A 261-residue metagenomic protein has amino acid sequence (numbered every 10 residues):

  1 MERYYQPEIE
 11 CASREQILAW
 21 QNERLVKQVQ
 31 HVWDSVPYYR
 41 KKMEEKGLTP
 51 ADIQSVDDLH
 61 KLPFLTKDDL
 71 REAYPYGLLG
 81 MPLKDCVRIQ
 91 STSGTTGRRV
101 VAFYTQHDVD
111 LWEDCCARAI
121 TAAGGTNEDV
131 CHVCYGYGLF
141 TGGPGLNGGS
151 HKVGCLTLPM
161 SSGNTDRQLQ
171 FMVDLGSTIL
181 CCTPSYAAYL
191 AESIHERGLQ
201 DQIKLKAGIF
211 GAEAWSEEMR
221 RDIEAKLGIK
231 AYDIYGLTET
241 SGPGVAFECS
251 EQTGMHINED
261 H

Functional and structural regions predicted by a protein language model:
M1-Q16, W20-H31, P37, V153-H261: Active-site glycine/GP-rich loop and adjacent strand/helix microenvironment that borders small-molecule binding pockets
M1-S91, G97-D114, R118-A122: Nucleotide 5′-phosphate-binding alpha/beta core
V32, T92, C131, L180: Residue-level signal for inorganic ion chemistry
K41, R118, G148, Q170 (+1 more regions): Surface-exposed charge patches
C86, V109, G136-G138, S185-Y186: Short glycine-enriched loops at secondary-structure junctions
G97-L111, N147-T157, D174-C181: Acidic/glycine-enriched edge-of-secondary-structure segments
E113-V130, N164-S177: Conserved ATP-dependent adenylate/AMP-binding module captured primarily in the ANL superfamily
A117, T121-V153, T157: Conserved AMP-binding loop of ANL adenylate-forming enzymes
